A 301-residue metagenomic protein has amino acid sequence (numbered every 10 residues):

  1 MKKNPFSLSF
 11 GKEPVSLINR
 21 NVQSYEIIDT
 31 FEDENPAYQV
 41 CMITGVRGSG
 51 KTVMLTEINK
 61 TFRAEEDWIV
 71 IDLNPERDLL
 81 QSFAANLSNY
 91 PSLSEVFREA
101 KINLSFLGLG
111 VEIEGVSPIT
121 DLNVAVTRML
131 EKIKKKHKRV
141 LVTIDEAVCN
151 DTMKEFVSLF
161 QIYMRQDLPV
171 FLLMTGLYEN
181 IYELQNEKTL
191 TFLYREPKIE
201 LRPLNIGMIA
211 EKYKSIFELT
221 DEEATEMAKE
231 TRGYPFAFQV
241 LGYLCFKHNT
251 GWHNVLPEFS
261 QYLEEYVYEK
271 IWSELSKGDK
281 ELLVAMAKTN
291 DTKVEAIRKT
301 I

Functional and structural regions predicted by a protein language model:
M1-C41, N89: A short, basic N-terminal segment
P36-E57: Walker A/P-loop nucleotide-binding motif
T44-R47, V70-L79: A short hydrophobic beta-strand->loop->alpha-helix junction that borders the nucleotide-binding pocket of P-loop NTPases
D67, D78-L109, E114: Conserved NTP-binding/hydrolysis module of P-loop NTPases
G115-E179, E187: Conserved Walker B catalytic segment
E179-E196: Short regulatory helix/loop adjacent to the ATP-binding pocket of P-loop NTPases
E196-A224, E230: Conserved small helical "lid"/interfacial subdomain of P-loop NTPases
Q239-I301: Winged-helix-like regulatory helical subdomains adjacent to P-loop NTPase cores
